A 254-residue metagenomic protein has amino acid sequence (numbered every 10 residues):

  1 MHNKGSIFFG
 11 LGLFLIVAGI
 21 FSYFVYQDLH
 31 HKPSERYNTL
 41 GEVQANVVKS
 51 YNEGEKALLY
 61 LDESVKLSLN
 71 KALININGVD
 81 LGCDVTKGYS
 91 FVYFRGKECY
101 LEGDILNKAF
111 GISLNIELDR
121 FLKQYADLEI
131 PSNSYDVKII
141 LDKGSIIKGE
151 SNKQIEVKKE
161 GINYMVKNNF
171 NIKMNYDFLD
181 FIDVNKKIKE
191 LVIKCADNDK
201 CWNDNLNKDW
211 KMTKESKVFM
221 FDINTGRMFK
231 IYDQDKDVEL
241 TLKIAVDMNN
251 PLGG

Functional and structural regions predicted by a protein language model:
M1-I16: Glycine-centered recognition micro-motifs in short, flexible terminal segments and loops
V17-G254: Long, compositionally biased, intrinsically disordered regions
